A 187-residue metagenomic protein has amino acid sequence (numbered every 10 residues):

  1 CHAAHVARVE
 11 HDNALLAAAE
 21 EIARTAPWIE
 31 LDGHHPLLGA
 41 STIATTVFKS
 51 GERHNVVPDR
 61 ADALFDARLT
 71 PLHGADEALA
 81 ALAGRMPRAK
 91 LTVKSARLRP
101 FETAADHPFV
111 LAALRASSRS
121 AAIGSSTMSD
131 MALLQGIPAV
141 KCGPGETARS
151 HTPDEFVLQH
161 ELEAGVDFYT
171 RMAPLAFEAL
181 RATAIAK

Functional and structural regions predicted by a protein language model:
C1-K187: Metal-dependent amide/peptide-bond hydrolase catalytic core, centered on the "pita-bread" metallohydrolase fold
